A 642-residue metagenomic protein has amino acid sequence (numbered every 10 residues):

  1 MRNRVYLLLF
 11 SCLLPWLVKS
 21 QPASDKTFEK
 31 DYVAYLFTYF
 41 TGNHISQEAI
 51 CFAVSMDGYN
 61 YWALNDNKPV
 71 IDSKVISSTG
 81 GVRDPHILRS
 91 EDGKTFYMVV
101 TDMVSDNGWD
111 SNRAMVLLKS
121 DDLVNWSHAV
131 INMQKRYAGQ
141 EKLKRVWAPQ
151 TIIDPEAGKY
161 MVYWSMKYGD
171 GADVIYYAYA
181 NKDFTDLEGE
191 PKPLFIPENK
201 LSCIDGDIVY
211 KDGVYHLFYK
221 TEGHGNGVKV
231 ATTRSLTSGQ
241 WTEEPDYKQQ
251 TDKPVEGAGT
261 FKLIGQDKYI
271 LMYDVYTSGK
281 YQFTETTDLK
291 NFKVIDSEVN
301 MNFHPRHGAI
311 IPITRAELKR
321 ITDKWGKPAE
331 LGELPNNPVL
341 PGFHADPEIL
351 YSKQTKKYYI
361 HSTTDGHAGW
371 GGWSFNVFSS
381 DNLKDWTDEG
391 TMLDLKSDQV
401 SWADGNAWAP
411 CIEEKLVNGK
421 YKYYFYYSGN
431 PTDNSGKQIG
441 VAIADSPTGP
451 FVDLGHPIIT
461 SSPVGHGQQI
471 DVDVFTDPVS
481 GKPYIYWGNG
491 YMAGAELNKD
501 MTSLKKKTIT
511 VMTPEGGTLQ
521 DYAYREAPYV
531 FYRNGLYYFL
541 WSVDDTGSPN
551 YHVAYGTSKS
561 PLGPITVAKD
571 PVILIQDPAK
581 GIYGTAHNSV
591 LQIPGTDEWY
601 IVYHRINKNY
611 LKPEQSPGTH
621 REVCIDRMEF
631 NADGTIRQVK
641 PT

Functional and structural regions predicted by a protein language model:
M1-D25: Bacterial Sec-dependent N-terminal signal peptides
Q21-T642: Carbohydrate-active catalytic/glycan-binding domains of CAZyme proteins, especially the secreted or lumenal ectodomains
